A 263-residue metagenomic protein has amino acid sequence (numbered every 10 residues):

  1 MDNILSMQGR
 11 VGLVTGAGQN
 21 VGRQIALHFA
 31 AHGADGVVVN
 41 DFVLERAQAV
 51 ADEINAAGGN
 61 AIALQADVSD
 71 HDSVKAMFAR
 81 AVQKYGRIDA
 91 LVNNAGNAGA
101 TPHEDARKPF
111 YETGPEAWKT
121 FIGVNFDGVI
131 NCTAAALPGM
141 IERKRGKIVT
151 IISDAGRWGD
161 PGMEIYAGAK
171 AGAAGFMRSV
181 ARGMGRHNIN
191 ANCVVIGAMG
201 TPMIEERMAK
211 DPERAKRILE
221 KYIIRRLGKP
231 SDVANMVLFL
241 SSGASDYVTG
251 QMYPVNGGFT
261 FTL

Functional and structural regions predicted by a protein language model:
D2-I4, W158, L238, T249-L263: Short C-terminal tail/terminal secondary-structure segment of NAD(P)H-dependent dehydrogenase/reductase domains
I4-V38: Canonical Rossmann dinucleotide-binding motif of NAD(H)/NADP(H)-dependent dehydrogenases/reductases, specifically
A34-A49: Conserved glycine-rich Rossmann-like NAD(P)H-binding loop of the short-chain dehydrogenase/reductase
D89, N97, Y111-I130, R145 (+3 more regions): Catalytic Tyr-X3-Lys loop
V92, G185, N190, V248-G250: Short, small/polar-rich loop/turn modules that mediate ligand/substrate recognition or access, typified
P102-K119, I218: Substrate-binding pocket helix/loop in short-chain dehydrogenase/reductase
T133, A169, M177: Active-site helix of classical SDR
P138, R182-G183, D246: Alpha-helical segment proximal to the catalytic Tyr-Lys
